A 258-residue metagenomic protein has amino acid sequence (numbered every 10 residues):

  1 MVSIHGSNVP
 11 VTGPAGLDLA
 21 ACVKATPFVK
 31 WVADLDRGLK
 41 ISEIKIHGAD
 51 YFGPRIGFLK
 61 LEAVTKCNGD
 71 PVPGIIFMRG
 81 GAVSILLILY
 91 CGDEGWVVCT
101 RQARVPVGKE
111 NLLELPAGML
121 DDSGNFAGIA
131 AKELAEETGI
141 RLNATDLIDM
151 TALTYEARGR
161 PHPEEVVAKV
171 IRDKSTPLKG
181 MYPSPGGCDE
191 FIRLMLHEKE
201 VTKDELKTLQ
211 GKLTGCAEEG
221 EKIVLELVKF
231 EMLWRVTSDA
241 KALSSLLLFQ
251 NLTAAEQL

Functional and structural regions predicted by a protein language model:
M1-E114, M119-K132, I140-L258: N-terminal leader/linker segments that precede catalytic domains of diphosphate-processing enzymes
E136: Active-site recognition of the HExxH zinc-binding catalytic motif
